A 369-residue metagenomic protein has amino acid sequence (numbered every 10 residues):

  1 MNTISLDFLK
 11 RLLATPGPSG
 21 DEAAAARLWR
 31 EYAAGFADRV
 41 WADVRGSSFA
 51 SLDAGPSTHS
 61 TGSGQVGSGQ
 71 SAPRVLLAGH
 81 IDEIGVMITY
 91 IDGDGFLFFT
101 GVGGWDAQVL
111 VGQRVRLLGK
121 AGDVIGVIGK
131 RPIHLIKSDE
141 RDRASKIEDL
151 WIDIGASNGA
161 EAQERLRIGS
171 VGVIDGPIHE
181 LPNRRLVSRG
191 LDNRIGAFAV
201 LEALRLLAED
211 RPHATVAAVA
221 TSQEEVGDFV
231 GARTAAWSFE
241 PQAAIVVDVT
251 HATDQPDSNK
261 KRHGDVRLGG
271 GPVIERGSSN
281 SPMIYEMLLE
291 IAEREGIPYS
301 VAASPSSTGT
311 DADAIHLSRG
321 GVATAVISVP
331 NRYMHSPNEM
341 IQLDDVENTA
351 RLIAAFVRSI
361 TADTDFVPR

Functional and structural regions predicted by a protein language model:
M1-R369: N-terminal hydrophobic/helix-forming segments and targeting peptides
